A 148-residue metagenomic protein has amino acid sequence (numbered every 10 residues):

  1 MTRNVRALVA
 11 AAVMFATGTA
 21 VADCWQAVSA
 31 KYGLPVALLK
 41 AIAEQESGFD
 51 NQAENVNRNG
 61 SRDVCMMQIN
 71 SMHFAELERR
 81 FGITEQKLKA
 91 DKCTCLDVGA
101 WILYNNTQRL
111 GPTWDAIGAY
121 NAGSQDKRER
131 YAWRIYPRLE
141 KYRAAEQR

Functional and structural regions predicted by a protein language model:
M1-V9: Bacterial N-terminal signal peptides that target proteins for export
A11-M14: Short, linear, compositionally biased motifs with a strong N-terminal bias
A16-T19: N-terminal signal peptide c-region/cleavage motif recognized by signal peptidases
D23-R148: Catalytic glycan-binding domains that act on GlcNAc-containing polysaccharides
